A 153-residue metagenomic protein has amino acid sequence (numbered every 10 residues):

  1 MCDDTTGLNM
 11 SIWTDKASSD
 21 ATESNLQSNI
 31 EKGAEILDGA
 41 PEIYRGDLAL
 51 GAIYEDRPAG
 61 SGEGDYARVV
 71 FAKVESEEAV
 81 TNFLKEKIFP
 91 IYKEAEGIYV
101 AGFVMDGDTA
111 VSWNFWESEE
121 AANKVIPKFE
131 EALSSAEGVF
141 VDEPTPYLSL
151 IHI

Functional and structural regions predicted by a protein language model:
M1-I151: Short S/T/G/P-rich N-terminal loop/turn motif that feeds into the first structured element of a domain
